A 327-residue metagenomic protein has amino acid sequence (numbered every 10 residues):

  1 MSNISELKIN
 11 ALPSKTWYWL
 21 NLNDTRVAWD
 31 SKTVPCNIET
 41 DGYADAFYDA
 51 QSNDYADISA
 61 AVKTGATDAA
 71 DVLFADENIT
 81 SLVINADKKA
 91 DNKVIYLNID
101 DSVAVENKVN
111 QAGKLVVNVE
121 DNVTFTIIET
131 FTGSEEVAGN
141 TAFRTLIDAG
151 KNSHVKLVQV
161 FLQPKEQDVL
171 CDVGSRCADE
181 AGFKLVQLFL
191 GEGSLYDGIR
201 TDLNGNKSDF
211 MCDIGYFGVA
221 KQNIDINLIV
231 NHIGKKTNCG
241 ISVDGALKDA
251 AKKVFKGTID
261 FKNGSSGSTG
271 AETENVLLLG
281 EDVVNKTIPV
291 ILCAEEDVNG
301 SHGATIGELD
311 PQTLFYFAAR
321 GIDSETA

Functional and structural regions predicted by a protein language model:
M1-L82: Long, low-complexity, mixed-charge
A60-F315, A319-I322: Conserved beta-strand/loop scaffold segments within soluble protein domains that form the structured core and edges
